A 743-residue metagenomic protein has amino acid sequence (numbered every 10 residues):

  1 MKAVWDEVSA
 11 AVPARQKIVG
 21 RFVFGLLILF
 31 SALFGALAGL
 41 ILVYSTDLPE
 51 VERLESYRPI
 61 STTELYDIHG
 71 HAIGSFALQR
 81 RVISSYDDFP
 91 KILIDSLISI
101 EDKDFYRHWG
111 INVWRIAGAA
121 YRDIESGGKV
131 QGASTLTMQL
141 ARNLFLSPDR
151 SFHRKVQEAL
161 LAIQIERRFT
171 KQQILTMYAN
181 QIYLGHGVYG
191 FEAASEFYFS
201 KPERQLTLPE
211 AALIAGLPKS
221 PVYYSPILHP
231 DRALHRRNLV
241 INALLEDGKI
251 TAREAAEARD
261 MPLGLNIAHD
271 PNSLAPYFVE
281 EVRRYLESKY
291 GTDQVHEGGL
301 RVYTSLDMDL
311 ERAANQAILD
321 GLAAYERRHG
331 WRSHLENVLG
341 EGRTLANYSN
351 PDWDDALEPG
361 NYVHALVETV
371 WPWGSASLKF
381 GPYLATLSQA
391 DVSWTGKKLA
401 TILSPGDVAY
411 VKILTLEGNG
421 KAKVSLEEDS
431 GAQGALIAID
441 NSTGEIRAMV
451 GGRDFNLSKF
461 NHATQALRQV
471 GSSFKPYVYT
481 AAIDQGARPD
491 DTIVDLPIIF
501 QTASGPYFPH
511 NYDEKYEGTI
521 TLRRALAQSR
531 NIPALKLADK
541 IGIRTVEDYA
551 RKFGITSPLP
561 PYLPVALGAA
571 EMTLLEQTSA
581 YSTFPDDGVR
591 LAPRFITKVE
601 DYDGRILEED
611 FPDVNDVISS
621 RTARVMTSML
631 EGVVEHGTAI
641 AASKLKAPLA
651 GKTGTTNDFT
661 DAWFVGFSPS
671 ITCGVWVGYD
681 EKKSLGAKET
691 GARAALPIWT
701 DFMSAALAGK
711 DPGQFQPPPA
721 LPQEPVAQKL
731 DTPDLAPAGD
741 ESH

Functional and structural regions predicted by a protein language model:
M1-Y66, D104, I124: N-terminal type II signal-anchor transmembrane helix that functions as the membrane-insertion/stop-transfer segment
A38, G128-K379, L537, R551-K552 (+4 more regions): Non-catalytic, structured segments within soluble enzyme domains
V82-D87, K397-A400, S404, D429-G434 (+3 more regions): Short active-site loop at a secondary-structure junction that contains or immediately precedes the catalytic residue(s)
L97, L244, A314, T443-G444 (+5 more regions): Active-site SXXK
Y106-I116, Y189-E192, T251-E254, A422 (+4 more regions): Short, well-structured active-site flanking segments
E125-R150, R204, P271-L274, S442 (+4 more regions): Conserved catalytic neighborhood of penicillin-recognizing serine enzymes
T304, M308-E311, N315-A317, L345-Y348 (+6 more regions): A penicillin-recognizing enzyme superfamily signal
P506-N511, G542-S579, G588, A592-F595: Mid-domain, small-residue-enriched loop/turn segments at the edges of structured enzyme/sensor domains
